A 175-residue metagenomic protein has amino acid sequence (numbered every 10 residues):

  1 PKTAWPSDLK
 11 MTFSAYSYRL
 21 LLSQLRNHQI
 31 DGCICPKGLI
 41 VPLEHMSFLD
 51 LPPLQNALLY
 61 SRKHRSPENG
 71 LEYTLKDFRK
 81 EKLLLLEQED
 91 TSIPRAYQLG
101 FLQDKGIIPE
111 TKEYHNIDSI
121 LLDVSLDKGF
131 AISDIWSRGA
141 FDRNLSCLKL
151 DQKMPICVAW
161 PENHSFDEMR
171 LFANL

Functional and structural regions predicted by a protein language model:
P1-I40, Y114: Central regulatory/effector-binding core of bacterial HTH transcription factors
R19-I30, Q103, I117-K128: Short helices/loops that flank or line small-molecule/ion binding pockets
G32-K37, Y60-S61, E87: Short beta-strand elements of ligand-binding domains
I34-E44, A96, I117-S146: A ligand-binding cleft/hinge motif common to bilobed small-molecule-binding domains
V41-L54, N69-L71, G139-K153: Ligand-binding "clamshell"
M46-L83, N163-R170: Flexible hinge/capping segments at coil-to-helix
E81-K105: Secondary-structure junction motif
C147-L175: A late-sequence structural motif
